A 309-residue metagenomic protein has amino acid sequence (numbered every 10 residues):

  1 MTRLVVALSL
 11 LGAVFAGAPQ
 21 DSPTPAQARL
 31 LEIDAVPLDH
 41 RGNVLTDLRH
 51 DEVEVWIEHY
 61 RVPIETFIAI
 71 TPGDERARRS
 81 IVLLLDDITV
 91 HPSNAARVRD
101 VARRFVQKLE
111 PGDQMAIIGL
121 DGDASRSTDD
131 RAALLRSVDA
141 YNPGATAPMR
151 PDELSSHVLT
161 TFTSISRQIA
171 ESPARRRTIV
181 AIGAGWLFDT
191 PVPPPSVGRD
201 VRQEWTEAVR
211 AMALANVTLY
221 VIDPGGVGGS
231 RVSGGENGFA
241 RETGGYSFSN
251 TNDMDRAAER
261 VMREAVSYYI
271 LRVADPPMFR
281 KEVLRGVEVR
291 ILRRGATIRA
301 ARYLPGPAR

Functional and structural regions predicted by a protein language model:
M1-L4, I88: Intrinsically disordered, low-complexity proline-rich regions
R3-A13: Bacterial N-terminal signal peptides
G17-R309: Scaffold/interface architecture of coatomer-like assemblies
